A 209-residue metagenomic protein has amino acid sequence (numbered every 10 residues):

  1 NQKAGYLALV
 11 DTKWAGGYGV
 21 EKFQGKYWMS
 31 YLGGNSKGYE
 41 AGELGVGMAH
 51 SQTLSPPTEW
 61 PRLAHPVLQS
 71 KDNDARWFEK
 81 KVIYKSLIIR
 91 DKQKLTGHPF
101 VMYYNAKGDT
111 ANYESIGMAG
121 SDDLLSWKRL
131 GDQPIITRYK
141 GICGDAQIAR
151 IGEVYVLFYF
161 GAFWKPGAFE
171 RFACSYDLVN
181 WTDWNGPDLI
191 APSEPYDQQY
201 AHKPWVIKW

Functional and structural regions predicted by a protein language model:
N1-Y84, I89-G144, A149-Q199, K208-W209: Beta-rich carbohydrate-recognition and catalytic domains
